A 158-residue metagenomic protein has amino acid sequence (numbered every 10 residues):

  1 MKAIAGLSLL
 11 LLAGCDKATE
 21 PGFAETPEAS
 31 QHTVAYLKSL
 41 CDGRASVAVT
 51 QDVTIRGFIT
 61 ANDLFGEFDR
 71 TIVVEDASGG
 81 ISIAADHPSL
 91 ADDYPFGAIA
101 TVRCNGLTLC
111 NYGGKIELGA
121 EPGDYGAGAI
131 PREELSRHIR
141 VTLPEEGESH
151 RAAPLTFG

Functional and structural regions predicted by a protein language model:
M1-L7: Sec-dependent signal peptide recognition, specifically the positively charged N-region followed immediately by
L11-G14: C-terminal motif of bacterial Sec signal peptides marking the signal peptidase cleavage site
D16-D69, V73-G158: OB-fold nucleic-acid-binding modules
